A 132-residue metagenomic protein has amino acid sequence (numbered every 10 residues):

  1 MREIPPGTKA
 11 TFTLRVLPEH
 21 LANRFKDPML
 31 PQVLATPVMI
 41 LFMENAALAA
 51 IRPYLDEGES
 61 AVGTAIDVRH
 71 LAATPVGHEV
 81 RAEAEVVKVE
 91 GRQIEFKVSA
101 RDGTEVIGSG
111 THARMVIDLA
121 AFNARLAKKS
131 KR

Functional and structural regions predicted by a protein language model:
M1-A35: Catalytic strand-loop segment that frames the active site of acyl-thioester-processing enzymes
T8-F12, V62-I66, H78-A82, R92-I94 (+1 more regions): A generic structural signal for short beta-strands and their flanking turns/coil linkers
T11-L17, R69, T111-M115: Generic structural detector for well-ordered beta-strands
T36-I40: Short, charged, low-complexity patches
A47-R81: Hydrophobic beta-strand-centered segment that forms part of the acyl-chain substrate-binding groove
V68-G103: Hydrophobic beta-sheet segments that form the core/acyl-binding groove of ACP/CoA-dependent acyl-chain-processing
G108, A113-R132: C-terminal output/interaction extensions
